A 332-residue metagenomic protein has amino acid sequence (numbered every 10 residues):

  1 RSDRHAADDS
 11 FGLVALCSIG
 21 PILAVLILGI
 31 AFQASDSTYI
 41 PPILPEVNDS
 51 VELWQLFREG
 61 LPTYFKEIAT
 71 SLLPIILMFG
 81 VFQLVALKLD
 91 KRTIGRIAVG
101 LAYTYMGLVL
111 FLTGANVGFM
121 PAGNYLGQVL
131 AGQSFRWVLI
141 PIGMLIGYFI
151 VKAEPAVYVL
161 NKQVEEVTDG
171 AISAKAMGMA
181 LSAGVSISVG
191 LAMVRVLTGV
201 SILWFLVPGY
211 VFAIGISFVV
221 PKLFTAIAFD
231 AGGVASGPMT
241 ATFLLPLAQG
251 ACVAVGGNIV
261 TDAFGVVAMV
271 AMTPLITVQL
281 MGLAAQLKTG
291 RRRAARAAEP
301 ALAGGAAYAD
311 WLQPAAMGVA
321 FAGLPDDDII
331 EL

Functional and structural regions predicted by a protein language model:
R1, P21-Q33, P155, L191-R195 (+2 more regions): Alpha-helical transmembrane segments and, especially, the helix-loop junctions at the ends of these helices
R1-D9, V85-K91, K162-G170, S217-G232 (+2 more regions): Alpha-helical transmembrane segments
R1-F11, A15, W137-S217: Helix-loop-helix junctions within the multi-pass membrane cores of secondary transporters/permeases
S2, A6, M120-N124, V157-E166 (+3 more regions): Re-entrant/interfacial helical elements at transmembrane boundaries that shape and gate the permeation pathway
S2-P121, G127-Q133, V260-V270, T277-L332: Signature of multi-pass transmembrane helix bundles
A24, F205-I227, I276-A285: Hydrophobic alpha-helical segments of multi-pass membrane transport proteins
K66, G95, G114, A131-G132 (+3 more regions): Transmembrane helix-loop boundary segments of multi-pass membrane transporters
S71, F111-M120, G147-Y158, T198-I202 (+2 more regions): Short helix-coil transition sites and intra-membrane helix breaks within transmembrane domains of multi-pass
